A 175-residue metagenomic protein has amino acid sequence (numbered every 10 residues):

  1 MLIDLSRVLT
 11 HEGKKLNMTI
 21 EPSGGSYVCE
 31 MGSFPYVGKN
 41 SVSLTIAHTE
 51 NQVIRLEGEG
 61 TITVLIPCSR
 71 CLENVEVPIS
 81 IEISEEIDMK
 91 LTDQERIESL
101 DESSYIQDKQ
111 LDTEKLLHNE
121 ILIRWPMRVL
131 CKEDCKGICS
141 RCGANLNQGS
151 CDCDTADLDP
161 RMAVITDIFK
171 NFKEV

Functional and structural regions predicted by a protein language model:
M1-V175: Structured interface patches
